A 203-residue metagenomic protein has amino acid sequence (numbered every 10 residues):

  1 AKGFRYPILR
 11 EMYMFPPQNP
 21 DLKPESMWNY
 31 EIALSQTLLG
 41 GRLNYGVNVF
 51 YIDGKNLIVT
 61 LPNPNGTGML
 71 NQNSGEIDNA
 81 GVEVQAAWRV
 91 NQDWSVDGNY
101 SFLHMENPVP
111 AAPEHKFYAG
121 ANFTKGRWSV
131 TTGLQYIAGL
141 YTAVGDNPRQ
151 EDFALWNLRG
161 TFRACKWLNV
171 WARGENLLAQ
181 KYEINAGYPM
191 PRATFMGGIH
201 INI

Functional and structural regions predicted by a protein language model:
A1-E31, G40-Y45, V49-S74, G133-N147 (+2 more regions): Surface-exposed extracellular loop regions of Gram-negative outer-membrane beta-barrel proteins, predominantly
Q18, W28-I32, L70, A80-V84 (+4 more regions): Hydrophobic, lipid-facing positions within transmembrane beta-strands of outer-membrane proteins
K23, L38, R89-N91, F123 (+3 more regions): Surface-exposed coil/turn segments at beta-strand junctions on protein surfaces, enriched
L38, I77, R159, R163-C165 (+1 more regions): Outer-membrane beta-barrel proteins
G46, F50-G54, N63, N71-A143 (+2 more regions): Gram-negative outer-membrane beta-barrel transporters
F123, P191-I203: Outer-membrane beta-barrel "beta-signal"
I137, P148-N157: Outer-membrane beta-barrel transmembrane domain signature
A154-G174: C-terminal structured "cap/appendage" subdomains that terminate the fold
